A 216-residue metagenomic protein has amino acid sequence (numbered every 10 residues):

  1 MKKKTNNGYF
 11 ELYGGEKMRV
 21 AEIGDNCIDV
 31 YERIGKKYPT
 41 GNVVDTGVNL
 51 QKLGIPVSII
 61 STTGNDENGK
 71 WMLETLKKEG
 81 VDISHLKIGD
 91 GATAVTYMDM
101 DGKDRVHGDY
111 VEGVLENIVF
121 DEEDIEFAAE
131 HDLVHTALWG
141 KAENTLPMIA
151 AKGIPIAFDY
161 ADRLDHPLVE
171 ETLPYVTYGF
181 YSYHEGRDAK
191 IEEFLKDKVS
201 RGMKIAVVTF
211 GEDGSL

Functional and structural regions predicted by a protein language model:
K2-N6, K17: Polybasic, lysine-rich low-complexity intrinsically disordered segments
Y13-I34: Positively charged, low-complexity intrinsically disordered leader regions
R19, D132-L133, Y178: Structural motif
I28-R33, K37, I55-L133: Conserved N-terminal subdomain of the carbohydrate kinase-like
N42-K52: Histidine-anchored nucleotide/phosphate-binding helix
A129-E130, E143-I156: Glycosyltransferases and closely related glycan-assembly transferases that use nucleotide-activated donors
A150-P155, A161-L216: Conserved phosphate/ATP/ADP-binding segment of small-molecule kinases
